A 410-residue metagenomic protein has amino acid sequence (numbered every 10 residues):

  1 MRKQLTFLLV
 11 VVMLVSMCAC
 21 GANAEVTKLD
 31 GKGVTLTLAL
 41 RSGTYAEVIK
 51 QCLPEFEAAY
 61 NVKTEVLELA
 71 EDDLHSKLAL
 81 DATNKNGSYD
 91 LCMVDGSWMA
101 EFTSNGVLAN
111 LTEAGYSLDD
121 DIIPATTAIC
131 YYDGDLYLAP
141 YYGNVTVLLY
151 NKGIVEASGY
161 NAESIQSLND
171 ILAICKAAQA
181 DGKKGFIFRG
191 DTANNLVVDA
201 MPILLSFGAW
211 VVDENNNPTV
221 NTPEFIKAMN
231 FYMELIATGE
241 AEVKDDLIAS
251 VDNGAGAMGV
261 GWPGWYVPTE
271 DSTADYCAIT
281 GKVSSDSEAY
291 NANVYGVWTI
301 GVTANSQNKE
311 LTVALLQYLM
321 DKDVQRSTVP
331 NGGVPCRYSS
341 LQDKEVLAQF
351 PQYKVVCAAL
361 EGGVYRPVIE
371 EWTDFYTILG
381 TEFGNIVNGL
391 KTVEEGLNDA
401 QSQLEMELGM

Functional and structural regions predicted by a protein language model:
T6, C20-A100, A114-Y116, D286-E288 (+6 more regions): Conserved N-terminal structural module of periplasmic/extracytoplasmic solute-binding proteins
V26-K28, K32, D95-T146, E156 (+4 more regions): Hinge/lid segment of periplasmic solute-binding proteins
S42-G43, C92-W98, K244, V260-Y266 (+1 more regions): Beta->alpha turn/N-cap motifs
P54, A58-A59, A157-S158, I226 (+6 more regions): Extracytoplasmic/periplasmic substrate-recognition and gating elements
E55-I123, Y131, A157-G159, Q166 (+4 more regions): Extracytoplasmic "Venus flytrap"/periplasmic binding protein-like
D133, Y137-Y141, T146, D170-N217 (+1 more regions): Extracytoplasmic/periplasmic solute-binding protein
I174-Q179, E214-K244, K282: Glycine-centered hinge/linker elements that transmit conformational signals in sensory and ligand-binding systems
V329-T381, N385: Long, aromatic- and glycine/proline-rich binding clefts that accommodate carbohydrate-like moieties
